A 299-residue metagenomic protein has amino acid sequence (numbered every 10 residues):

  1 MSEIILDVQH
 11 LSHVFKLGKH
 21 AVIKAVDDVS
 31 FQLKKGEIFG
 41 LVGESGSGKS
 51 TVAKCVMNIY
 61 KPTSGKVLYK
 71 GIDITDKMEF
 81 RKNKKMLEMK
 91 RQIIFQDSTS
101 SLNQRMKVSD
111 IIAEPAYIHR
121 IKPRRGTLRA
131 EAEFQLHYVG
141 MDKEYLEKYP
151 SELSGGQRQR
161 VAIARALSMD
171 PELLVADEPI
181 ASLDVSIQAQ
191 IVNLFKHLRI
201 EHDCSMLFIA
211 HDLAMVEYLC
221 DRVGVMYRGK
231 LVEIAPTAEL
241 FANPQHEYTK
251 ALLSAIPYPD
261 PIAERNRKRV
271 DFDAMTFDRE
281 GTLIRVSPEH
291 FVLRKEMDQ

Functional and structural regions predicted by a protein language model:
E3-I4, V22, T237-Q299: Short catalytic/signature loops enriched in Gly
M57: Helix-to-loop junction immediately C-terminal to a conserved catalytic motif
G65-D76: Conserved ABC transporter NBD signature motif
G126-E144: Conserved ABC ATPase "signature" region
Y149-L153, Q157: Conserved ABC ATPase signature
S168-E172: A short, proline-enriched helix->beta-strand linker immediately N-terminal to the Walker B motif in ABC-type P-loop
